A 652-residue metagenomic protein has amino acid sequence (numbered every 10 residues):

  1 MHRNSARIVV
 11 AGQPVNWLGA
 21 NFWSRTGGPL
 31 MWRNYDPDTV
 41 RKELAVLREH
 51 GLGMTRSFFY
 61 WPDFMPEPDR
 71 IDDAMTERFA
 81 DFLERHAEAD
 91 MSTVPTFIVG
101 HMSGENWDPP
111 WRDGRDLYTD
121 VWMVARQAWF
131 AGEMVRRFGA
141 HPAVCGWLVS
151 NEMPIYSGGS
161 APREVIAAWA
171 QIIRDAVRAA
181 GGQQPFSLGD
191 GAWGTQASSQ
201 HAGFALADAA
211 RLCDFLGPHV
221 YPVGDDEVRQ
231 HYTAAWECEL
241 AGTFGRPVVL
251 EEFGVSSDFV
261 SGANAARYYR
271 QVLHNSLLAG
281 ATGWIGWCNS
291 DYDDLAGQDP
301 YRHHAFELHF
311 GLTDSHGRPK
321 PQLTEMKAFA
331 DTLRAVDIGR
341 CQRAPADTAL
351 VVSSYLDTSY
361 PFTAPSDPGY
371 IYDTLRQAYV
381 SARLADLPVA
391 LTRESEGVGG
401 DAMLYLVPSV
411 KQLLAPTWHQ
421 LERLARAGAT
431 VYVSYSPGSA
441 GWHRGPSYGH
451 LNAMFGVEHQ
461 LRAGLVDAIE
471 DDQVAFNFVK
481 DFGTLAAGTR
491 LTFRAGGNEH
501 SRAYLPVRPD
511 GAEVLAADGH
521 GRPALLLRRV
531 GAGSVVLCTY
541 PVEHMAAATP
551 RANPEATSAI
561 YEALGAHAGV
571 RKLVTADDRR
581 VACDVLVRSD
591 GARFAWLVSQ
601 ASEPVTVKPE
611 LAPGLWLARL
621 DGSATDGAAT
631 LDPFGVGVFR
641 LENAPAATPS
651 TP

Functional and structural regions predicted by a protein language model:
H2-D208: Active-site mouth of glycoside hydrolases
W23-R25, Y60, I98-M102, S150-E152 (+7 more regions): Active-site beta-loop-alpha junctions enriched in small/polar residues
W32-D38, D63-D73, P154-S157, A192-H201 (+6 more regions): Acidic-and-aromatic substrate-binding clefts and catalytic sites of carbohydrate-active enzymes
M91, G182-Q184, F244-R246, R426-T430 (+1 more regions): A short helix->loop->beta-strand "cap" motif at the edges of active sites that frequently abuts
I173-A176, G181-P185, A210-R211, F215 (+2 more regions): Catalytic-core region of carbohydrate-active enzymes that cleave or remodel glycosidic bonds
N275, A279-F362, L375-P388, A453-N498 (+3 more regions): Aromatic- and carboxylate-lined catalytic core of secreted/periplasmic carbohydrate-active enzymes
P368-L413: Phosphate-binding active sites in nucleotide-utilizing proteins
Q412-P652: A conserved amphipathic helix/loop scaffold that creates a polar/acidic microenvironment used either to coordinate
